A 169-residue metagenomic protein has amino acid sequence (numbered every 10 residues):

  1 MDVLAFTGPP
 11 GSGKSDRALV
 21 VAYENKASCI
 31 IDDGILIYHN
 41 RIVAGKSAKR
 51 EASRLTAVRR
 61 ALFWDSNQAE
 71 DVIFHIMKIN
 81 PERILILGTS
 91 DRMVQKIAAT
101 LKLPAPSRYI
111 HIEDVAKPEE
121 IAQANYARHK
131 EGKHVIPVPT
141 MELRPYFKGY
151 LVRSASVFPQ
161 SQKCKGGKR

Functional and structural regions predicted by a protein language model:
D2, W64-Q68, M93, P139: Helical mechanochemical/support elements of P-loop NTPase systems and associated helical scaffolds
D2-A22: Glycine-rich phosphate-binding P-loop
S15-L36, A99, L103-Y109, Y126-H129: Internal hydrophobic scaffold segments of catalytic domains
V20, D71, H75, K96: Alpha-helical scaffold segments in soluble metabolic enzymes
S28-L85: Conserved nucleotide-sensing/catalytic segment adjacent to the nucleotide-binding pocket in NTP-handling enzymes
L87-D91: Structural motif
R92-E113, P118-A124: ATP-dependent NMP and nucleoside kinases share a basic, alpha-helical "lid"
H111-R169: C-terminal accessory "lid"/substrate-recognition subdomains
